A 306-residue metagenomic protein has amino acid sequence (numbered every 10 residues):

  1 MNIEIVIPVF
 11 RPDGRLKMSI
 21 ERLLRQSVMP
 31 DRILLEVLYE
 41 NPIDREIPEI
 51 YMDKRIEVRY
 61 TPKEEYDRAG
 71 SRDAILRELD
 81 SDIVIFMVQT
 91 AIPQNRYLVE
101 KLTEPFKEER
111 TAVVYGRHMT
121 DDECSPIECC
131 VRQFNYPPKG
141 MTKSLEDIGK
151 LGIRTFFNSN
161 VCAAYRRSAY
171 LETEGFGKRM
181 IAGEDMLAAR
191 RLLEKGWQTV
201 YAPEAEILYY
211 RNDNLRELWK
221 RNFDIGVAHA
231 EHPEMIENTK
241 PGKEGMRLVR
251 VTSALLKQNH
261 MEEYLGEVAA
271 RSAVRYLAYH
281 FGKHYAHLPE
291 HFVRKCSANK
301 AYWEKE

Functional and structural regions predicted by a protein language model:
P12-R25: Short, well-formed alpha-helical segments that are part of the catalytic scaffolds of diverse glycosyltransferases
D31-E40, T61: Short beta-strand/loop segment that forms part of the nucleotide-sugar
P62-L79: Glycine-rich, basic loop-to-helix element that forms the pyrophosphate-binding segment of sugar-nucleotide handling
D82-I92: Short beta-strand-to-loop acidic/aromatic patch adjacent to the donor-nucleotide binding site
I92, R96-C129: Conserved donor NDP-sugar-binding/catalytic core segment of glycosyltransferases
L145-Y165, I181: A recurrent flexible, glycine/aromatic-enriched loop bordering the glycosyltransferase active site that acts as
A182-A188: Acidic donor-binding loop at a coil-to-helix junction in glycosyltransferase catalytic cores that engages
D224-V227, E237-E306: Non-catalytic, C-terminal membrane-associated alpha-helical segments of glycosyltransferases
